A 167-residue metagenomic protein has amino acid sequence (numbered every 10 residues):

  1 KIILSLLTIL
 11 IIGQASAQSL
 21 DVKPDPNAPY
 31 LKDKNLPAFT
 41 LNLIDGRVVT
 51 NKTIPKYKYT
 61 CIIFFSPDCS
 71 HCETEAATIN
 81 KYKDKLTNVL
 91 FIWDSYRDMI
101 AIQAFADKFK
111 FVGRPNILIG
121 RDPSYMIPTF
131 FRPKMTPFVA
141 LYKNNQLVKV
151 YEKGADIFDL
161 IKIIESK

Functional and structural regions predicted by a protein language model:
K1-K23, K167: Bacterial Sec-dependent N-terminal signal peptides
Q18-K52: N-terminal "domain-start" segment that seeds a small globular fold
N35-P37, T87, G113-I117: A short helix-to-beta-strand connector/capping loop
N51-E73, I79: Short active-site neighborhood of thiol/selenol oxidoreductases, capturing the structured segment around
I63, F91-W93, L141: Structural beta-sheet core signal
E73-K110, M126-T129: Structural microenvironment flanking redox-active thiols in thiol-disulfide oxidoreductases
F109-A140: Short, internal strand/loop/helix patches that form the active-site neighborhood or redox-interaction surface
L141-K167: Thiol-/selenol-based redox modules, centered on thioredoxin-like and closely related oxidoreductase domains
